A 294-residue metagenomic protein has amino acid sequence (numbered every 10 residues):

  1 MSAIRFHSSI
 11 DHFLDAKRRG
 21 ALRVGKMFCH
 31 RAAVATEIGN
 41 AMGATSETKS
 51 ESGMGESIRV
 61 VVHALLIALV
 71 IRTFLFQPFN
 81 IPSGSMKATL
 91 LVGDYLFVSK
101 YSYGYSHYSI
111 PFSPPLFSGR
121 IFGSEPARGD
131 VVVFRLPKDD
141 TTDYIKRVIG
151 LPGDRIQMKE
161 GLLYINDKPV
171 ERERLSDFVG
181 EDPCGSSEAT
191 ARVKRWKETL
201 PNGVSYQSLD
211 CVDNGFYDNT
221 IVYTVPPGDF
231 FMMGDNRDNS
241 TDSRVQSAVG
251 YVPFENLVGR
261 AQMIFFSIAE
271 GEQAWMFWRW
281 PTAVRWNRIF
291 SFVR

Functional and structural regions predicted by a protein language model:
S2-A3, R19-G25: N-terminal polybasic/positive-inside topogenic patches
F6-H7, A44: Intrinsically disordered, low-complexity segments
V34-G55, V70, F74-N80, S85-R294: Soluble "head" domains of membrane/secretory-pathway proteins
M54-L65: Alpha-helical transmembrane segments
